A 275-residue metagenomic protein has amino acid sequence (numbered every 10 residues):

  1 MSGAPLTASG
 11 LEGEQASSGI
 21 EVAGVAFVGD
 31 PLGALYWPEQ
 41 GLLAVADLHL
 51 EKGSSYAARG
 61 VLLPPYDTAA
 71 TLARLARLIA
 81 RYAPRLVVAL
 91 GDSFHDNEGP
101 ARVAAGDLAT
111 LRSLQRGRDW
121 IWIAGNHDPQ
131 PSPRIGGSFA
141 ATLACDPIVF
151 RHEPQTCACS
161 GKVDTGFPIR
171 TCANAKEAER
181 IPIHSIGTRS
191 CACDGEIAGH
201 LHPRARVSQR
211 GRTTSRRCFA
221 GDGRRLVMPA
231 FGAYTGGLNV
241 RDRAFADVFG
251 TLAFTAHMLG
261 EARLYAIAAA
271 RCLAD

Functional and structural regions predicted by a protein language model:
M1, I169, I181-I186: Short hydrophobic transmembrane-like helices used for membrane targeting/insertion
M1-C157, R189-D275: Extended recognition/assembly regions associated with phosphoester-bond processing machinery
Q40, F167-C172: Generic alpha-helical structural signal
C157, R170-N174, H184: Short, low-complexity, intrinsically disordered N-terminal modules that encode targeting/processing signals
